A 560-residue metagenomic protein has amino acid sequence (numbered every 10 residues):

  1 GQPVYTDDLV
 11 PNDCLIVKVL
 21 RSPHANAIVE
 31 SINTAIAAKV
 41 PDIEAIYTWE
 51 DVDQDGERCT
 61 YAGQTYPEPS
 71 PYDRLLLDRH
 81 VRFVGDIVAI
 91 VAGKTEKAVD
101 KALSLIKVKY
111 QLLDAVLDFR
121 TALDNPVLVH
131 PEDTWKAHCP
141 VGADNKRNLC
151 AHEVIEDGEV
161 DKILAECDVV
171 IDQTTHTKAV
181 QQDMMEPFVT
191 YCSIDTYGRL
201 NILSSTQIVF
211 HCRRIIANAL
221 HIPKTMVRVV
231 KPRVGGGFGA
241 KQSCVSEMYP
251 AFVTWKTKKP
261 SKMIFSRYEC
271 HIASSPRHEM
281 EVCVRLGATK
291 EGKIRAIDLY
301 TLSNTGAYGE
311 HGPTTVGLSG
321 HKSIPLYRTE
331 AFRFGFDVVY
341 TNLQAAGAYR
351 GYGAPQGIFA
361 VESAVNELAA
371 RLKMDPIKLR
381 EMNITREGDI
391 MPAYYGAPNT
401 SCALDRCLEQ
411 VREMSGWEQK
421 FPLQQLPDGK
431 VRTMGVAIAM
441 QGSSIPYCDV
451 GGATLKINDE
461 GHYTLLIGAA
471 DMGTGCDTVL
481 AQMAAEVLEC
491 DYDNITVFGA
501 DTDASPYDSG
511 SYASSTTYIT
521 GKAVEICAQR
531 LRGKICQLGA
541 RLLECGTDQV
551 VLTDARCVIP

Functional and structural regions predicted by a protein language model:
G1-D144, V170-Q173, K256: Flexible, low-hydrophobicity surface segments
V19-D53, A89-Y110, V189-T257, T314-K322 (+9 more regions): Alpha-helical support elements that line or immediately flank enzyme active sites and cofactor-binding pockets
W49, M226-P232, K258-Y268, R295-Y300 (+7 more regions): Beta-strand segments within the central parallel beta-sheet cores of soluble alpha/beta enzyme folds
V52, T206-V209, R233-G237, F265-S275 (+5 more regions): Acidic, glycine-rich active-site loops and adjacent beta-strand->loop/helix elements that engage anionic groups
Q64-P67, A143-T190, T196, E279-S363 (+1 more regions): Glycine-rich loop/linker segments at domain edges
Y66-S70, S303, F332-V338, T454-K456 (+1 more regions): Flexible glycine/proline-rich, aromatic-decorated loop/lid segments
I87, K94-T95, K258-G306, G521-V551 (+1 more regions): Phosphate/diphosphate-binding loops
V129-L220, I384-H462: Helix-loop-helix junctions that connect adjacent transmembrane helices in secondary transporters/permeases, recognized
